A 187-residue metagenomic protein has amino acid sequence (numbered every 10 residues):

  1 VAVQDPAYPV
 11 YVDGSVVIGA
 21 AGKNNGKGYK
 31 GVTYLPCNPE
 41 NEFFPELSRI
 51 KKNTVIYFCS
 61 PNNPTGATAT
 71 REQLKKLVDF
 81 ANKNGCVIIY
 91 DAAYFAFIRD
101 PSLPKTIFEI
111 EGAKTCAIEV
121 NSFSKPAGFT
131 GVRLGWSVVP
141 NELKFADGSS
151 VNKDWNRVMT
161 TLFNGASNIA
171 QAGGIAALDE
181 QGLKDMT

Functional and structural regions predicted by a protein language model:
V1-S15: Conserved PLP-anchoring active-site segment centered on the Schiff-base-forming lysine
A2, I89, I118-V120: Structural detector of well-ordered beta-strand residues that form the stable sheet scaffold of enzyme domains
V3, Y57-F58, N121, S137: Redox-cofactor binding/interface segments in oxidoreductases and associated redox assembly factors
Y8-P9, P61-P64, Y94-A96, S124-P126 (+2 more regions): Short, solvent-exposed loop/turn segments at secondary-structure junctions
G14-V16, D100-S102, G131-R133: Short aromatic-enriched loop/helix-cap "lid" or pocket-rim segments at secondary-structure transitions that line
I18-G22: Substrate/ligand-engaging "lid" and interaction regions
N25-F108: Active-site phosphate-binding strand-loop segment of PLP-dependent enzymes
E109-T187: Conserved core segment of the aminotransferase class I/II
